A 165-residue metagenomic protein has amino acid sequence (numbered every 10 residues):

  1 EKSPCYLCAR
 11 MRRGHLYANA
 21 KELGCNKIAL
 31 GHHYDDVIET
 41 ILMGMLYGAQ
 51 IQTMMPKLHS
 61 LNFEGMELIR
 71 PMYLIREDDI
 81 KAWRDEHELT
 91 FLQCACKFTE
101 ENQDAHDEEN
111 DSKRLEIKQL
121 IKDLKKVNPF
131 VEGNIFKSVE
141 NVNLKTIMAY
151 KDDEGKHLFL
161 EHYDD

Functional and structural regions predicted by a protein language model:
K2-D78, I135, D152, K156: Active-site adenylate/phosphate-handling loop in enzymes that bind or generate adenylated species
Q52-D165: ATP/NTP-dependent adenylation/nucleotidyl-transfer catalytic domains that generate, transfer, or process NMP-activated
